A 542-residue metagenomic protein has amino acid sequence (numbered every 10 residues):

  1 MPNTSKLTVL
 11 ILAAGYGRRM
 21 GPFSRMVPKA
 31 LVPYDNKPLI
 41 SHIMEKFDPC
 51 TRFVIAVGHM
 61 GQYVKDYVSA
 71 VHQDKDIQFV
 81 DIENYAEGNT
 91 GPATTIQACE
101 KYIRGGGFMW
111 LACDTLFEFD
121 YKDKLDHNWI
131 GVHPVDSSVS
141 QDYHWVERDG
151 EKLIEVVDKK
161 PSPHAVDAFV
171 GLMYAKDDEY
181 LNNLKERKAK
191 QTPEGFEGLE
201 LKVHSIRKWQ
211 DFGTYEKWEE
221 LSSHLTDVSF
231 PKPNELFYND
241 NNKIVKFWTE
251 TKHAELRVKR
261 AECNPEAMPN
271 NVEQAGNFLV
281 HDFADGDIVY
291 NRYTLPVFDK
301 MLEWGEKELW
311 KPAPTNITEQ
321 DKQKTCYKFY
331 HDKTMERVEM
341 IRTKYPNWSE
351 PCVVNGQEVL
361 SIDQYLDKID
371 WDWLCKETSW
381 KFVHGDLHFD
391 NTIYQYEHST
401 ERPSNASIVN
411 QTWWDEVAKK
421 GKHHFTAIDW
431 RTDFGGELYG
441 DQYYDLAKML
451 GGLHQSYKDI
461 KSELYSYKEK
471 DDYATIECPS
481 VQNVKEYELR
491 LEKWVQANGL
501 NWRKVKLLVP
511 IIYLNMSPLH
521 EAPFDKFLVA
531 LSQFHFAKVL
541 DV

Functional and structural regions predicted by a protein language model:
P2-V64: N-terminal glycine-rich phosphate-binding loop and ensuing alpha1 helix
P2-V9, H164-D240: Conserved alpha/beta core of the MobA/IspD/sugar-nucleotide pyrophosphorylase nucleotidyltransferase superfamily
S69-R148: Conserved beta-loop-beta/alpha segment of the NTase-like Rossmann-fold superfamily that binds/positions NTPs
L116-Q191: Conserved core of the sugar-phosphate nucleotidyltransferase
F230-K259, N277, D282-F283, I288-Y293: ATP-binding glycine-rich loop module of kinase domains
C263-M268, V289-G385, A497: Conserved kinase catalytic-core helix
L366-G440: Active-site acidic catalytic loop and adjacent metal/ATP-binding pocket of ATP-dependent phosphoryl transfer enzymes
K420-F425, R431-K493, P510-F524: Active-site activation/catalytic loop segments of kinase-like enzymes and analogous catalytic loops in related
